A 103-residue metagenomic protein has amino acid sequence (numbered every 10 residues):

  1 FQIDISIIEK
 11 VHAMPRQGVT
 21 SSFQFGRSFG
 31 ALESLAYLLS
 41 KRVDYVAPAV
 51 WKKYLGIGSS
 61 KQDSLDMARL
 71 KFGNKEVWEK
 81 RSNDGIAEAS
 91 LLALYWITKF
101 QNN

Functional and structural regions predicted by a protein language model:
F1-N103: Phosphate- and other anionic-substrate recognition elements at nucleic-acid/protein interfaces
